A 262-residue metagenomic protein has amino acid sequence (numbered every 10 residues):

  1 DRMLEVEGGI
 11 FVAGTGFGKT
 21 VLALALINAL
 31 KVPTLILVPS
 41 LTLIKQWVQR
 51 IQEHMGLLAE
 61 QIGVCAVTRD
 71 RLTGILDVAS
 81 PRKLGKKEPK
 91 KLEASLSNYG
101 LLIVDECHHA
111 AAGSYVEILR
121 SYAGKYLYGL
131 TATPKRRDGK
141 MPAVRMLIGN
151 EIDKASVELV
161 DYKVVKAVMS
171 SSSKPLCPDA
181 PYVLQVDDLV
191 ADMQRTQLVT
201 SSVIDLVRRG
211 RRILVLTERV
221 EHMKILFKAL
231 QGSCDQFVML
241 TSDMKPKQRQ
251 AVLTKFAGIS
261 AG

Functional and structural regions predicted by a protein language model:
D1-V12: Conserved pre-motif I regulatory segment
T15-E53, R136, E218-M223: Conserved Walker A/P-loop ATP-binding site and its immediately adjacent core in helicase/helicase-like ATPase domains
L26-I27, L176-A229: Conserved interdomain hinge at the start of the Helicase C-terminal
P33, T73-L76, N98-L101, A123-G129 (+2 more regions): Loop/turn-to-beta-strand initiation segments
K45, E60-T73, P89-K91, L214-L216 (+2 more regions): Conserved helicase ATPase core of P-loop NTP-dependent helicases/translocases
A66-L101, A112-E117: Conserved helix/coil segment N-terminal to the catalytic DExD/H
G100-L101, E106-K166: Post-DEXD/H (motif II) to motif III coupling segment of the RecA-like Helicase ATP-binding lobe
